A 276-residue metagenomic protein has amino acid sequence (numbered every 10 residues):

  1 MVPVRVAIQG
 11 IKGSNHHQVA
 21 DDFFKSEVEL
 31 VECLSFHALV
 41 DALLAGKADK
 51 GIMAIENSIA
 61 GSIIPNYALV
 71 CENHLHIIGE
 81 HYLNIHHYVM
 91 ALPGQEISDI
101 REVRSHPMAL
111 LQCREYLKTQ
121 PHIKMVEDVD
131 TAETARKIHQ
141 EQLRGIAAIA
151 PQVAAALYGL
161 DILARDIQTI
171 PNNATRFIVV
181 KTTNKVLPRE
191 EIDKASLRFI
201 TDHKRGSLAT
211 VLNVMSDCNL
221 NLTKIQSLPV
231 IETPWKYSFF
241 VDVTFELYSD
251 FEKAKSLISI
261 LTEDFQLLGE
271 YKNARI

Functional and structural regions predicted by a protein language model:
M1-I276: Domain-level signature for soluble enzymes in the chorismate/prephenate branch of the shikimate pathway
